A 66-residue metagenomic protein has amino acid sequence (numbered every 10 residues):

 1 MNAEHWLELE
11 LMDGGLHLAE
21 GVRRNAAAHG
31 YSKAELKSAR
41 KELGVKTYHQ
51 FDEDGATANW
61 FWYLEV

Functional and structural regions predicted by a protein language model:
M1-V66: DNA transaction DNA-binding modules
